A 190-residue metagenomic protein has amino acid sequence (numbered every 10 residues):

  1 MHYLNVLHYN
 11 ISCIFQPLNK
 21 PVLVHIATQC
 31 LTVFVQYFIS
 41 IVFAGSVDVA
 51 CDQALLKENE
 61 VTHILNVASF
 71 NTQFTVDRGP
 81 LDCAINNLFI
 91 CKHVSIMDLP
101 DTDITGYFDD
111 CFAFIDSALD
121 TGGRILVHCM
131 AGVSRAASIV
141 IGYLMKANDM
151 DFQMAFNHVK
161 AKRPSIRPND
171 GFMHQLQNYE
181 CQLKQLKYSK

Functional and structural regions predicted by a protein language model:
Y3-V127, K146-K184: Cysteine-based protein phosphatase catalytic domain of the PTP/DSP
G122-I141: A phosphate-binding catalytic loop at a beta-strand-loop-alpha-helix junction that coordinates phosphoryl groups
K184-K190: Intrinsically disordered, low-complexity regulatory segments enriched in Ser/Pro/Gln/Gly
